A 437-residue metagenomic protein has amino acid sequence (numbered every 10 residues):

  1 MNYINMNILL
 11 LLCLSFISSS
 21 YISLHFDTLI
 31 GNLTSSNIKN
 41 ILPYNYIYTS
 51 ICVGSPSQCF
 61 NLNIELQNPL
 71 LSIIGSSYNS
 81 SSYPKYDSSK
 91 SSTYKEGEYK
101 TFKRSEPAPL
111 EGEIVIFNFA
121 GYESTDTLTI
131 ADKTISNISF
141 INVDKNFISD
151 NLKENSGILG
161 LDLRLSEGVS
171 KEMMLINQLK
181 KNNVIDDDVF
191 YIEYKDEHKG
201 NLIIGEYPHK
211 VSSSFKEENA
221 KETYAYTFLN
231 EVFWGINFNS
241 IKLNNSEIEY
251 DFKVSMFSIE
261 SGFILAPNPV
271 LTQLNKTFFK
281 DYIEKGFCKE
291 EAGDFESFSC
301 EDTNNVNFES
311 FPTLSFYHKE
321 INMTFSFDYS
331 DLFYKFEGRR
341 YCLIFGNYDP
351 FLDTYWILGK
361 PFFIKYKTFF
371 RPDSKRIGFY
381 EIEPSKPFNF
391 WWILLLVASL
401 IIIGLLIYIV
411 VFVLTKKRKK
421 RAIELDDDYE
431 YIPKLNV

Functional and structural regions predicted by a protein language model:
I4-S20: Cleavable N-terminal signal peptides of Sec/SRP-targeted secreted and luminal proteins
S20-P43, T129-E249, F336-Y348: Aspartyl protease catalytic domain
S20-S23, D27, I141-N146, D196 (+4 more regions): Aspartic protease catalytic domain
L42-N146, E284-E296: Signature of the N-terminal lobe/flap region of pepsin-like aspartyl proteases
S50-V53, S124-K133, I192, I241-L243 (+2 more regions): Short conserved beta-strand and strand-loop elements enriched in small hydrophobics with frequent Asp/Gly
I51-V53, F60-E65, L71-I73, I158-L159 (+4 more regions): Short hydrophobic beta-strand that contains or immediately precedes a catalytic carboxylate
E65, L128, L159-G160, D196 (+4 more regions): A residue-level signal for conserved active-site and pocket-lining positions in enzyme catalytic cores
K253-F287, E291-D294: Extracytoplasmic, non-cytosolic globular domains
